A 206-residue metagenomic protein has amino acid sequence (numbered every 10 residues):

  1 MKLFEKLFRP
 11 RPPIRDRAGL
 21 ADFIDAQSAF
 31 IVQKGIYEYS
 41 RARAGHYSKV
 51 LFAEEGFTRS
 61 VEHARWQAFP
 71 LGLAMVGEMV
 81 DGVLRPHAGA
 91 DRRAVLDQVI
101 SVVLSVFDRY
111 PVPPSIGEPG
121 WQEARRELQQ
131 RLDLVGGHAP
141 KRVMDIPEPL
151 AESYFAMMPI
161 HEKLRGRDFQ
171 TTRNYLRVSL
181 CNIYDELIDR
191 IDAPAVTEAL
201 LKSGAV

Functional and structural regions predicted by a protein language model:
M1-E38, P194-V206: Non-catalytic accessory regions used for complex assembly or targeting
L20-I24, S28, V32, S60-A68 (+1 more regions): Non-transmembrane, amphipathic alpha-helical segments
D25-A53, S153-M157: Amphipathic alpha-helical segments in structured regions that serve as interaction surfaces
Y39-A90: N-terminal interaction modules that seed assembly of large macromolecular complexes
V50-F52, H87-V99, P113-P119: Short acidic alpha-helical/loop segments enriched in Asp/Glu that coordinate divalent cations
G77, D81, I100-L104, C181: Generic solvent-exposed, charged/amphipathic alpha-helical segments that serve as macromolecular interface scaffolds
V106-V206: Helix-driven interaction modules
